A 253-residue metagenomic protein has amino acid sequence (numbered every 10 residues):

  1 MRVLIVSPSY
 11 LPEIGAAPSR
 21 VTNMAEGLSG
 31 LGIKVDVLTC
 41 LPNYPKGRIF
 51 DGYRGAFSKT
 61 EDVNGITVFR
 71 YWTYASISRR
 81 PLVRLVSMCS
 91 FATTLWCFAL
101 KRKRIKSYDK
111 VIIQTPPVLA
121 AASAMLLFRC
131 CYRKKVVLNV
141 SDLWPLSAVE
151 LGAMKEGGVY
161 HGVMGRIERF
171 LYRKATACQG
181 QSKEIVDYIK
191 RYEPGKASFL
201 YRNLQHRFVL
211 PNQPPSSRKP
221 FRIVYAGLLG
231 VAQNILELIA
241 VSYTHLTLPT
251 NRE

Functional and structural regions predicted by a protein language model:
M1-N64, E237, S242-Y243: N-terminal subdomain of nucleotide-sugar transferases
V6, Q181, Y201, Y225-G227: Short hydrophobic "strand-cap" motifs at the C-terminus of beta-strands
P8, A75-V83, K106, C130-R169: Acceptor-binding helix/loop patch of EC 2.4 sugar-transfer enzymes, predominantly nucleotide-sugar-dependent
T39-R102: A conserved catalytic-core segment of Leloir-type glycosyltransferases
R84-L100, K110-S147: An aromatic- and histidine-rich active-site surface loop
K135, G157-N212: Donor nucleotide-sugar binding/catalytic pocket of nucleotide-sugar-dependent glycosyltransferases
Q205, S216-Q233, I239-S242: Conserved donor-binding/catalytic core segment of Leloir-type glycosyltransferases
T244-E253: Conserved small/polar residues in nucleotide/adenosyl-binding loops
